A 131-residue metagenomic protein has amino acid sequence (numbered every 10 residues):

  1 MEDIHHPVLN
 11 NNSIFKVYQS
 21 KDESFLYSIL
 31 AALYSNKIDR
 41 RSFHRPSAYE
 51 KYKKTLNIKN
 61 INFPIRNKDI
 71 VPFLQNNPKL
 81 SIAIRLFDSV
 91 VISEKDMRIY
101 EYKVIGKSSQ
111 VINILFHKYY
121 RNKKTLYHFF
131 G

Functional and structural regions predicted by a protein language model:
E2-L56: Active-site nucleophile-adjacent alpha helix/oxyanion-hole segment immediately C-terminal to the catalytic cysteine
S13-K16, N67-G131: Deubiquitinase catalytic domains
I38-P72, P78-I82: Catalytic-core signature of thiol
